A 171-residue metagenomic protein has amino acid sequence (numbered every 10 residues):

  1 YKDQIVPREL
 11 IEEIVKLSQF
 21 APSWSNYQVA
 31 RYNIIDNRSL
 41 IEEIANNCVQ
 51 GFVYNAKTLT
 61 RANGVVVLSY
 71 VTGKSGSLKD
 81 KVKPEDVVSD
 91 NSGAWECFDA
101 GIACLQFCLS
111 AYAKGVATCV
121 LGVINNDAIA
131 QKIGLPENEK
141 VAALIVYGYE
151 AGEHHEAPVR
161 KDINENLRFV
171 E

Functional and structural regions predicted by a protein language model:
Y1-Q4: Generic N-terminal amphipathic, Lys/Arg-enriched alpha-helix
V6, D36-S39, I124: Short beta->alpha linker loops
I11-K16: Short amphipathic alpha-helical segments
S18, W24-Y27: N-terminal structural module
S18-Q19, V66, E85-K132: Small-aliphatic-rich amphipathic alpha-helix that forms the alpha element of a beta-alpha
N26-A100: Glycine/small-residue-rich phosphate/adenosyl-binding loop
A56-V66, G134-E156: A glycine-rich helix N-cap at a beta->alpha junction
K74, A143-E171: C-terminal helix-cap and adjacent tail motif
